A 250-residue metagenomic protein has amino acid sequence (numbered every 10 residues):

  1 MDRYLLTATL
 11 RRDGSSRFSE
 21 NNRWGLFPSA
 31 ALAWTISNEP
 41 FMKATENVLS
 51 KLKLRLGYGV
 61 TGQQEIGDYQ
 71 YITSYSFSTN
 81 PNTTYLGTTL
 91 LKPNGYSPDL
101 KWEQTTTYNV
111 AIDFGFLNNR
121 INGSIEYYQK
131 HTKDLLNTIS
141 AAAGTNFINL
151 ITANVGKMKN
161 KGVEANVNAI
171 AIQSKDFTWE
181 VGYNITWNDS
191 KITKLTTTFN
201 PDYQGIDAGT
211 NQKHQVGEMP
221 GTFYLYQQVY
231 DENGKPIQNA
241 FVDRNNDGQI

Functional and structural regions predicted by a protein language model:
M1-E218, F223: Extracellular/periplasmic, surface-exposed regions of secreted and cell-surface proteins
F223-Y230: Disulfide-bonded cysteine-rich modules in secreted/extracellular proteins, activating on the conserved Cys frameworks
A240-R244: Calcium-binding motifs, dominated by EF-hand helix-loop-helix domains
D247: Acidic carboxylate motifs that coordinate Ca2+ or other divalent cations, activating on Asp/Glu
